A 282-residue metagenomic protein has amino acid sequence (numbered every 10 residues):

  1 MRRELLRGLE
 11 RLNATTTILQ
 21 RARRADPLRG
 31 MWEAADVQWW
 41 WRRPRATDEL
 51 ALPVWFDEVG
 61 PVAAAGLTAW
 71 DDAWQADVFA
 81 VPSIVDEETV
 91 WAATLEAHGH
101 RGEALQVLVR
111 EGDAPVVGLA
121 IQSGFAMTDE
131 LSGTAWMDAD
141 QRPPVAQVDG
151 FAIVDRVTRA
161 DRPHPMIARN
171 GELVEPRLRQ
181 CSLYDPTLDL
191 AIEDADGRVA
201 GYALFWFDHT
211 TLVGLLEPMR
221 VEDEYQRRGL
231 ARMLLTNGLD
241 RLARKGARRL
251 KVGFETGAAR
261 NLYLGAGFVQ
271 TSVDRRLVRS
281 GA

Functional and structural regions predicted by a protein language model:
M1-T17, D26, A152-P165: A short beta-loop-alpha structural element at the N-terminal edge of CoA-dependent acyl/N-acetyltransferase catalytic
E4-L9, Q20-G99, A203-E217, E222-D223: Conserved donor-binding loop and adjoining core beta-sheet/short helix segment in diverse acyl/aminoacyl transferases
W32-V37, R142-G214: Flexible, substrate/cofactor-facing loop regions flanked by secondary structure within enzyme catalytic domains
E49-L52, D129-G133, T187, T271-R276: Short hydrophobic/aromatic beta-strand or adjacent loop that forms the aromatic wall/cage of a ligand/substrate-binding
T68-G150, R275-R279: Acyl-donor-binding surface of acyltransferase catalytic domains
W91-H100, Q226, L235-A243: A conserved short alpha-helix in the GNAT/GCN5 acetyltransferase fold that borders and helps form the acetyl-CoA
A93, E111-D129, R228, R232 (+2 more regions): Conserved active-site alpha-helix within GNAT-family acetyltransferase domains
H100-E111, L242-E255: Conserved GNAT acetyl-CoA-binding A-motif
